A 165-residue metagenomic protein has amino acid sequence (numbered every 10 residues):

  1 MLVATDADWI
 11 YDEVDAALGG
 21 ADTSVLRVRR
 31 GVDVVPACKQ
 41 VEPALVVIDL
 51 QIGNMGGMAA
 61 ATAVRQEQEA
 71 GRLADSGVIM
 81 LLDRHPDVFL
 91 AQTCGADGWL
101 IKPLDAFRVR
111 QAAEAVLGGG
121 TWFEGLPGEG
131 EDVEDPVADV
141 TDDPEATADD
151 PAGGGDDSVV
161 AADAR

Functional and structural regions predicted by a protein language model:
M1-L18, V46: Conserved acidic segment of CheY-like receiver
R29-L45: Acidic, metal-coordinating helix/loop segments flanking the phosphotransfer/catalytic sites of two-component signaling
E42-A44, E69-G77: His-Asp phosphorelay/catalytic-motif detector in bacterial-type signaling
A44-Q66: Conserved phosphotransfer microenvironments
V46, W99-L100: Two-component signal transduction core modules
A59, M80-G98: Alpha4 helix (beta4-alpha4-beta5 surface) of REC/receiver domains from two-component response regulators
L104-A113: C-terminal output helix
E114-E129: The C-terminal output helix
